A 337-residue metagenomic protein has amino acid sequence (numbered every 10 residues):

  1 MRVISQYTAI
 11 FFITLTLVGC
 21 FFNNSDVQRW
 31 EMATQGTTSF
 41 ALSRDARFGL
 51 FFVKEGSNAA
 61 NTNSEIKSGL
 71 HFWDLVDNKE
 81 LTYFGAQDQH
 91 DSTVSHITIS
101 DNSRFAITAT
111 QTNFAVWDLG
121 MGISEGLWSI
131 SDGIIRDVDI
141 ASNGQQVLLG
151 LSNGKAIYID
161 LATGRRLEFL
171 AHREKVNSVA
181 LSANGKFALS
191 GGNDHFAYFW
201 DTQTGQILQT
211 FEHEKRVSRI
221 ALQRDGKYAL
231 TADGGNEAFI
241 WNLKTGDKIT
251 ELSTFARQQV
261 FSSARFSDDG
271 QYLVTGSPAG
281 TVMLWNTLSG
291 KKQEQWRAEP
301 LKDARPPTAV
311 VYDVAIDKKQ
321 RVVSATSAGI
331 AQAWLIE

Functional and structural regions predicted by a protein language model:
R2-Y7, T14-E337: WD40-repeat beta-propeller superdomains and closely related acidic/aromatic-rich repeat-like regions
